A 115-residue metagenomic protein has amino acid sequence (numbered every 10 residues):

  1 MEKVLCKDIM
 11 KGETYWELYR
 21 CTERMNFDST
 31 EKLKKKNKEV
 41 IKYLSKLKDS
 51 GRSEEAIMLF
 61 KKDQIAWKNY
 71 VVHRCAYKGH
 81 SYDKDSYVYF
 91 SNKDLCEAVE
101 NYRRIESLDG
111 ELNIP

Functional and structural regions predicted by a protein language model:
M1-P115: N-terminal alpha-helical modules
